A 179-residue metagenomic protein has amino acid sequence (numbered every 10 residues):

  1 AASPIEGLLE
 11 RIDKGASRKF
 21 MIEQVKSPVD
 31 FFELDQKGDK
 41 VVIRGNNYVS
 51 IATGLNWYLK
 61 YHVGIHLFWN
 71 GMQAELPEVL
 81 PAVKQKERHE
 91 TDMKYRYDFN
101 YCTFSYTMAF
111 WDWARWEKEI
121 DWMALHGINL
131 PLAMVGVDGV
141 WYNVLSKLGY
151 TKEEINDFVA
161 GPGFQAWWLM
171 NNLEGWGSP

Functional and structural regions predicted by a protein language model:
A2-D39: N-terminal-proximal low-complexity accessory segments that begin disordered and transition into the first
S27, K37-P179: Feature activates predominantly on carbohydrate-active enzymes
